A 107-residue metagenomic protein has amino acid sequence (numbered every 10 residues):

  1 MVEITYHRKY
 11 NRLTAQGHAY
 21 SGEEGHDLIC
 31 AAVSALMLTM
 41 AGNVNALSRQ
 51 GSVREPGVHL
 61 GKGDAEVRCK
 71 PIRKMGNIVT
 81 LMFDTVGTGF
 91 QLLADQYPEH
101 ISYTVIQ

Functional and structural regions predicted by a protein language model:
M1-L28, L38-Q107: N-terminal intrinsically disordered, cationic/polar leader segments that include organellar targeting peptides
I29, V33: Short, conserved glycine- and acidic-residue-centered signature motifs in active-site or ligand-binding loops
